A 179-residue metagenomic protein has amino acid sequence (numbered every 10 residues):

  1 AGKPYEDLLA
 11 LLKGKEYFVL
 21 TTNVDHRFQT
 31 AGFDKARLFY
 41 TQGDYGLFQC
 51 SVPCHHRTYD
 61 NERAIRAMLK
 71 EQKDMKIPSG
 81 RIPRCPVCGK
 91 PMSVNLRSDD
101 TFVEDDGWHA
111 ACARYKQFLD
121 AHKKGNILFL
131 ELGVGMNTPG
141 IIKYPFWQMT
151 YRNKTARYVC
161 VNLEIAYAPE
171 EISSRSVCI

Functional and structural regions predicted by a protein language model:
A1-I179: Conserved catalytic alpha/beta core of Sir2/sirtuin-type deacylases, generalized to analogous enzyme cores that bind
